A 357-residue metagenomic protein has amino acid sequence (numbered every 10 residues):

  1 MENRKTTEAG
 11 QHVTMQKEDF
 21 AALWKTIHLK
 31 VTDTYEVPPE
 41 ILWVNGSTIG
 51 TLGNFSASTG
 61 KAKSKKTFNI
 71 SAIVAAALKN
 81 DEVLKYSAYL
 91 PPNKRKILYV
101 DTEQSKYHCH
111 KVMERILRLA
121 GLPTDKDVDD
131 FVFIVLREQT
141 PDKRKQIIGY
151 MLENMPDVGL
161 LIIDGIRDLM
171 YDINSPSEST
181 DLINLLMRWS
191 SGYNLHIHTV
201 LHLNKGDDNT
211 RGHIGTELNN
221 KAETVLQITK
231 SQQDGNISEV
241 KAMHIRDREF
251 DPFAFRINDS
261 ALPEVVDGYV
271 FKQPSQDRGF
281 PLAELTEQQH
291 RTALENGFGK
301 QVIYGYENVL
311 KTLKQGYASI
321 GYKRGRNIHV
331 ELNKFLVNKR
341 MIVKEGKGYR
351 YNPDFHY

Functional and structural regions predicted by a protein language model:
N3-K17, N154, S231-Y357: C-terminal regions of RecA-like/P-loop NTPase motor modules
H12-I116, D354-H356: The Walker A/P-loop phosphate-binding site
G50, Y89-P92, T124-K126, E153-M155 (+2 more regions): Conserved catalytic network of the ASCE P-loop NTPase/AAA+ motor domain
A57-K63, S177-E264: Phosphate-binding/switch region of NTP-binding enzymes
T67, K145, P176-T180, R291 (+1 more regions): Non-membrane alpha-helical structural segments and their capping/turn regions in soluble enzymes
A72-I73, H108-I116, I147-Y150, D181-L185 (+3 more regions): Alpha-helical scaffold elements adjacent to nucleotide-binding pockets in ATP/GTP-utilizing enzyme cores
A76-N80, I116-L119, L169, W189 (+2 more regions): Conserved, well-folded catalytic cores of nucleic-acid-processing and energy-transducing macromolecular machines
P91-N174: Conserved inter-motif catalytic segment of the P-loop NTP-binding fold
